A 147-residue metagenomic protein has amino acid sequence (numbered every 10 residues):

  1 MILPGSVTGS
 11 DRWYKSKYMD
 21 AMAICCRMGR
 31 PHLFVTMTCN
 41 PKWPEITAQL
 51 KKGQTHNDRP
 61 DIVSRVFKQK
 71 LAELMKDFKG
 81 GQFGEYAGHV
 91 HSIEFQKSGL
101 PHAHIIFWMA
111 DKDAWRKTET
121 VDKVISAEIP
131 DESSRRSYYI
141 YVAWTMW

Functional and structural regions predicted by a protein language model:
M1-W147: Extended, structured polyanion-binding interfaces
